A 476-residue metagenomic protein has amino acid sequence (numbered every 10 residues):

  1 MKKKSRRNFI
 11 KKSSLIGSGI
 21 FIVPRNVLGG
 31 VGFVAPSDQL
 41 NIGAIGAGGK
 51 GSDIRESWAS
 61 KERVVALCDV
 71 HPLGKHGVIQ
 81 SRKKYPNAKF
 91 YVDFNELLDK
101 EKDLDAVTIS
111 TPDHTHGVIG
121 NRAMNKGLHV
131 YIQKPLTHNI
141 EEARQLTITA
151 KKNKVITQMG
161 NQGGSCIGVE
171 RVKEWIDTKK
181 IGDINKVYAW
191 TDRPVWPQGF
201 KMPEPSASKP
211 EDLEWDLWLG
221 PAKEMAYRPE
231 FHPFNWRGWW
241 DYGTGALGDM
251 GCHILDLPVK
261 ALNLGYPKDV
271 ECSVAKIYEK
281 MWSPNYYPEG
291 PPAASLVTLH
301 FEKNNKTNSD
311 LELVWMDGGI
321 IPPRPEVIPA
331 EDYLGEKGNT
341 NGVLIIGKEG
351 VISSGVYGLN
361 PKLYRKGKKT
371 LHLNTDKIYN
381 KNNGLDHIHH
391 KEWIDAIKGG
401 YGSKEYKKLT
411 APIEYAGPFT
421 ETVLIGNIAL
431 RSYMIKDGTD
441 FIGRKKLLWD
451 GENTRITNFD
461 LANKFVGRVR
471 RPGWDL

Functional and structural regions predicted by a protein language model:
M1-H129, R144-I156, G402: N-terminal glycine-/serine-/threonine-rich beta1-alpha1-beta2 phosphate-ribose binding loop of Rossmann-like
I10, R55, R82, N95-L98 (+10 more regions): Non-transmembrane alpha-helical segments in soluble domains of secreted/periplasmic/extracellular proteins
G49, D53, H76, Q80 (+13 more regions): Extracytoplasmic/secreted proteins, especially bacterial periplasmic and envelope-associated proteins
K50-I54, K75-G77, W196-Q198, A226-R228 (+2 more regions): Short, solvent-exposed loop/turn elements at domain surfaces
A66-C68, T108, N185-Y188, L219 (+1 more regions): Residues embedded in well-ordered beta-strands within globular domains across many folds
H129, T137-D212, L217: A contiguous active-site-proximal alpha/beta segment in oxidoreductase catalytic domains
K134: Short basic (Lys/Arg) and small-residue
S206, E211-Y401, L409-P412, P418-E452 (+3 more regions): Glycine-rich, aromatic-lined ligand/substrate-binding cores of catalytic and carbohydrate-binding domains
